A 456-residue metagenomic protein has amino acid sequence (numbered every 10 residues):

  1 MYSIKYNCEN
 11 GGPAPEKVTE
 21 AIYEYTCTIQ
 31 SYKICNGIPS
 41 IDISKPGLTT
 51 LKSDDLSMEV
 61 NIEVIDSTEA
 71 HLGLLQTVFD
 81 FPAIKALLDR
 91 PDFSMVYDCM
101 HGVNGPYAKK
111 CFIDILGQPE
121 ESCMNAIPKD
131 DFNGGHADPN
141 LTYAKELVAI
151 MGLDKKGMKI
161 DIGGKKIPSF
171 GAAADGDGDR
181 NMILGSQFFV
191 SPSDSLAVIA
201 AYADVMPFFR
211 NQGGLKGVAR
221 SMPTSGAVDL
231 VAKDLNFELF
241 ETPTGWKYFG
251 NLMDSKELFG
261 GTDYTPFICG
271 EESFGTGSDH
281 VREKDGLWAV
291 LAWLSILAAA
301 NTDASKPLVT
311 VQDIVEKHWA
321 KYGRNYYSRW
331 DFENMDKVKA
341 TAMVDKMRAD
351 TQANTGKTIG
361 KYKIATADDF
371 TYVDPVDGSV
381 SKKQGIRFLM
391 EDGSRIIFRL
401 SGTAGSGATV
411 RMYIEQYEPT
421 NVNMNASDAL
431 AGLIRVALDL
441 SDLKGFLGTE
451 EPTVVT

Functional and structural regions predicted by a protein language model:
M1-E16, E20, E24-Y25, Q30-K33 (+1 more regions): Replace "Mg2+/Mn2+-dependent" with "divalent metal-dependent
Y2-K165: Gly/Ser/Thr-enriched, mixed-charge loops and adjacent short helices that form phosphate/oxyanion-binding elements
E16-E20, E24, E69, G73 (+8 more regions): Residues on a specific face of well-ordered alpha-helices
I22, L75, D98, L147-V148 (+7 more regions): Buried hydrophobic positions in well-ordered alpha/beta secondary-structure cores of metabolic enzymes
P119-C123, F189-S193, F237-T244: Short hydrophobic/aromatic-enriched beta-strand-loop microsegments
D131-H136, A200, G250-M253: Short, charged, surface-exposed secondary-structure boundary motifs
I167-F170, A174, I183-S186, P207-A426 (+1 more regions): Phosphate-binding and adjacent anionic-ligand microenvironments
